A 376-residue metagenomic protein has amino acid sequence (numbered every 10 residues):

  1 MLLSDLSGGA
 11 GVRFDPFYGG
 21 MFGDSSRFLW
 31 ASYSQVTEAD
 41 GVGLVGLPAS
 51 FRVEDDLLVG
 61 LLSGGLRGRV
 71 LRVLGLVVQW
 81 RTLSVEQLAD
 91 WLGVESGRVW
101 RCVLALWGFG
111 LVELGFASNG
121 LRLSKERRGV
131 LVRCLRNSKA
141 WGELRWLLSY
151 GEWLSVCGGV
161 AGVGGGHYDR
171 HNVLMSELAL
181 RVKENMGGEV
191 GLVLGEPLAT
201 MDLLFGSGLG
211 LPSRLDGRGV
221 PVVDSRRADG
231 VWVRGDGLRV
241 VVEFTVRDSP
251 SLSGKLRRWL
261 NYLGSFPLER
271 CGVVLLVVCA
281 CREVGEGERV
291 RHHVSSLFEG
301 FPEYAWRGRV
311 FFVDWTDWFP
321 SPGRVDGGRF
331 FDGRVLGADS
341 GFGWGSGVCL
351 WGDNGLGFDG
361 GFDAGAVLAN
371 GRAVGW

Functional and structural regions predicted by a protein language model:
M1-V163: Nuclease-adjacent, charged terminal/linker segments that flank catalytic cores
L3-F17, M21-E54, G65, G264-W376: Non-catalytic C-terminal interaction segments of nucleic acid-processing enzymes
Q87, C102, E177-R181, R258: Amphipathic alpha-helical segments that form well-ordered structural scaffolds and often line/cohere around active
W91-G97, S249-P250, E283-E286: Acidic-and-aromatic substrate-binding clefts and catalytic sites of carbohydrate-active enzymes
G115-A117, T245, A280: Short loop/turn segments at strand-loop or loop-helix junctions that form parts of catalytic or ligand-binding pockets
G165-N172, L180-G254: Active-site metal-binding core of divalent-cation-utilizing nuclease and nuclease-like domains
H171-M175, L252, W259, R291: A structural signal for well-ordered alpha-helical scaffolds and beta->alpha junctions
L252-E269: Basic, amphipathic alpha-helical patches used to engage nucleic acids or provide basic targeting signals, exemplified
